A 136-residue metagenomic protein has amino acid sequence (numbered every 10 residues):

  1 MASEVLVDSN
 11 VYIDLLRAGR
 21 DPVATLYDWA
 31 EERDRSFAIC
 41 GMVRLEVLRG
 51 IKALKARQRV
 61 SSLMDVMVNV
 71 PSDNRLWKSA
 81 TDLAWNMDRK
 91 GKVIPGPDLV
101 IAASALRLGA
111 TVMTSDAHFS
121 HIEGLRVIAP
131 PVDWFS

Functional and structural regions predicted by a protein language model:
M1-I39, R49-S62, F135-S136: Short, well-structured N-terminal submotif of metal-dependent ribonuclease cores
A2-E4, A102, L106-S136: Acidic, PIN/NYN-like endoribonuclease modules and their adjacent C-terminal/linker elements
S3, N69-M113: Active-site neighborhoods of divalent-metal-dependent phosphate/nucleic-acid chemistry enzymes
D8-S9, V47, A80, A105: Generic structural signal for small/hydrophobic residues in well-ordered secondary structure, especially within
Y12-I13, R44-V47, F119: A generic structural signal for short hydrophobic patches within well-formed alpha-helices
D14-L16, G50, A80, I122 (+1 more regions): Residues that scaffold the ATP/ADP-binding catalytic core of kinase and kinase-like folds
L63-D65, E123: Short, structured coil segments at secondary-structure junctions
